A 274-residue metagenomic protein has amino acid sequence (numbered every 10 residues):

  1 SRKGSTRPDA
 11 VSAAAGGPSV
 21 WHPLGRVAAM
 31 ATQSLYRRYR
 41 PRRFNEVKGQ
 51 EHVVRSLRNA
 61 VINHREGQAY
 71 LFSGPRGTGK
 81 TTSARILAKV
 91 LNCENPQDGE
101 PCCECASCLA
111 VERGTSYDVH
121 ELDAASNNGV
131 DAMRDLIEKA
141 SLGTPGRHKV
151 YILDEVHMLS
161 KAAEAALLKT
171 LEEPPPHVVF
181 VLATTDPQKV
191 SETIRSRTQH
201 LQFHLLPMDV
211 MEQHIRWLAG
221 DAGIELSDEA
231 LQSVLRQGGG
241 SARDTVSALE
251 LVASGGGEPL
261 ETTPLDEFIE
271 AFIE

Functional and structural regions predicted by a protein language model:
R2-R7, V11-H200, V210: P-loop/Walker A NTP-binding region and its immediately flanking N-terminal helices in P-loop NTPase folds
T78, K89, A106, A110-Y117 (+5 more regions): Extended, largely alpha-helical regulatory/partner-binding modules appended to the mid-to-C-terminal parts
